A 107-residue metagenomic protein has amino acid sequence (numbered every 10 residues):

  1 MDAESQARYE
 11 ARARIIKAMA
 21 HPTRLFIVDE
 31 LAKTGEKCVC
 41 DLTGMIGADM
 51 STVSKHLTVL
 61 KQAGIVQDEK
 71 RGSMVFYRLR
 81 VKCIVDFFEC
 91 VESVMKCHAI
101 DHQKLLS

Functional and structural regions predicted by a protein language model:
M1-M19, A63-I65, D86-V91, K96-H98 (+1 more regions): N-terminal leader segment of winged-helix/HTH proteins
D2, A7-S51, M74-K82: N-terminal helix-turn-helix DNA-binding core of bacterial DNA-binding proteins
H21, L25, V59, D68: Functionally critical, cavity-lining and gating residues within the transmembrane helices of 12-TM secondary
R24, H56, G64, G72: Conserved phosphate-binding and hydrolysis motifs of nucleotide-dependent enzymes
A32-G35, K61, E92: Residue-level detector of secondary-structure transition/capping positions
G44, K55, K61-Q62: Alpha-helical residues within the helix-turn-helix
T52-K55, M95: Short alpha-helical linear motifs
K61-R71, R78: Beta-hairpin "wing" of winged helix-turn-helix
